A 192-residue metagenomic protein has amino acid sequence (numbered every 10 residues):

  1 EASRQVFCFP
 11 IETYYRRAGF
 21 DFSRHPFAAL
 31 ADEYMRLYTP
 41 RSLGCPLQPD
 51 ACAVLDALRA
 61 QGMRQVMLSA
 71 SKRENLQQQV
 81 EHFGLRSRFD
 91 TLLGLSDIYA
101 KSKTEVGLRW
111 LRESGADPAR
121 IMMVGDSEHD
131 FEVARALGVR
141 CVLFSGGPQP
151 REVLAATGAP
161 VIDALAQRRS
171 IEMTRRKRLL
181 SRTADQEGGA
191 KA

Functional and structural regions predicted by a protein language model:
E1-C52: N-terminal helical cap/lid subdomain that shapes the substrate entry/recognition surface in HAD-like hydrolases
A2-V6, R86-K101: A short, structured active-site edge motif that brings together acidic residues
V6, P10, P49-D50, S71-K72 (+4 more regions): Short beta->alpha linker loops
D21, R86-D90, D117: Conserved H-loop
T39-M67, R73-Q77, T104: Short, acidic loop-to-helix structural element flanking the phosphoryl-transfer center in phosphate-processing enzymes
G84-L93, V153-I171: Structural recognition of alpha->loop->beta junctions
K103-E132: Conserved Lys-Pro-Asp/Glu-containing loop-to-beta segment of HAD-superfamily phosphomonoesterases, centered on
M122-D163: Acidic, Mg2+-coordinating phosphoryl-transfer loop and its flanking beta/alpha structural elements, shared across
